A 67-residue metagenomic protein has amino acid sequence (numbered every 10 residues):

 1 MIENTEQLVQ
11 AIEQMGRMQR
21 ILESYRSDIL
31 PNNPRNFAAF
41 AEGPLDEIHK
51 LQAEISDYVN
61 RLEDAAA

Functional and structural regions predicted by a protein language model:
M1-M15: Short, charge/polar-rich alpha-helical segments
A11, M15-S27, L51, I55-Y58: Non-transmembrane amphipathic alpha-helical segments
P34-E63: Short, charge-rich amphipathic interface segments used for partner binding and complex assembly
A66-A67: Domain-scale macromolecular recognition modules
